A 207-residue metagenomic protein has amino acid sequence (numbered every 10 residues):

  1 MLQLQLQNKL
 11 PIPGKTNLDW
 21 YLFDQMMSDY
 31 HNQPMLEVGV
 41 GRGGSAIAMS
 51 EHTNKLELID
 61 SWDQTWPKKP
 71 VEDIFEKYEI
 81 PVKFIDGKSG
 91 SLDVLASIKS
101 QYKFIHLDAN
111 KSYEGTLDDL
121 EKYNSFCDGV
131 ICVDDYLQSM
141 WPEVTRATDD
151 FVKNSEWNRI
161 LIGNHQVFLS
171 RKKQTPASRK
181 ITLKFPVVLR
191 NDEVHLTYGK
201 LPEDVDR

Functional and structural regions predicted by a protein language model:
M1-L4: N-terminal, positively charged/glycine-rich alpha-helical extensions of SAM-dependent methyltransferases
N8-P13, N17-R207: S-adenosylmethionine/decaboxylated-SAM
